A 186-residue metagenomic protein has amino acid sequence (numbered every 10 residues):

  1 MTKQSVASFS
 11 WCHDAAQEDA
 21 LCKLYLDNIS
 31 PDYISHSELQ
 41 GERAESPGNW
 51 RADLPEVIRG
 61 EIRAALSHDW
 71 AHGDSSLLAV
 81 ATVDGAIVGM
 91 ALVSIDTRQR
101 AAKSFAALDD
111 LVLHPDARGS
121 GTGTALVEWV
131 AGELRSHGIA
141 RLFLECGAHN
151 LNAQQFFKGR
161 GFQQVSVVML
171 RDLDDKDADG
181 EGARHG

Functional and structural regions predicted by a protein language model:
M1-A44, D175-G186: Conserved N-terminal entry element of GNAT/NAT acetyltransferase domains
I29-L66: Conserved GNAT-fold acetyl-CoA-binding loop/helix
L78-V80, A86-I95, A107, V112: Conserved beta-strand in the GNAT
A81, G119-V127: Glycine-rich acyl-CoA binding loop
T97-L108, R118: A conserved beta-turn-beta hairpin within the catalytic core of GNAT-like acetyltransferases that forms part
H114-D116, S120, A148-H149: Active-site acidic-Proline motif in GNAT/NAT acetyltransferases
T124, E128, S136, A148-S166 (+1 more regions): Conserved active-site alpha-helix within GNAT-family acetyltransferase domains
R135-E145: Conserved GNAT acetyl-CoA-binding A-motif
